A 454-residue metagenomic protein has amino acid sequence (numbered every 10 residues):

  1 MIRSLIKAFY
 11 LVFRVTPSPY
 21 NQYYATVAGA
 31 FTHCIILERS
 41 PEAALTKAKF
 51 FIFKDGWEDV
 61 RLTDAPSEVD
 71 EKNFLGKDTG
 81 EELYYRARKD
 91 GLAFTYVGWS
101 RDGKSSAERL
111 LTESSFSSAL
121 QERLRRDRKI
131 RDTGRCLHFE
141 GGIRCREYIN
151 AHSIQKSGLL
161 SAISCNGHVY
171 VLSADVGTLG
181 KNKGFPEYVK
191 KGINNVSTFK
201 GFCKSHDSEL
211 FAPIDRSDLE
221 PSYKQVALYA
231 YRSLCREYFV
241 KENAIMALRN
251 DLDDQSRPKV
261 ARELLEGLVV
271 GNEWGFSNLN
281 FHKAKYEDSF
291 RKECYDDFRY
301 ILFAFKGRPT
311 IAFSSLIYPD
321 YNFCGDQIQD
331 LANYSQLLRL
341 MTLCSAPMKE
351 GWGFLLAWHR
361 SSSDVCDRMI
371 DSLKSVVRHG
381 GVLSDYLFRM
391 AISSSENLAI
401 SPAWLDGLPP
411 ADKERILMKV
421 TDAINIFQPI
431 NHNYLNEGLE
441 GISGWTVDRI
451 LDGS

Functional and structural regions predicted by a protein language model:
I2-V15, S67-S106: A cross-kingdom feature marking charged/low-complexity
Y24-A28: Short, flexible turn/loop "capping" segments at secondary-structure junctions
A30-R39: A short, exposed loop/beta-hairpin motif centered on an aromatic-Gly-Thr core
S40-W57: Short, well-ordered alpha-helical segments
W57-P66: Conserved short beta-strand edge segments in small beta-sheet-based binding/regulatory domains
S106-I214: An N-terminal structural lobe/cap that precedes and organizes the functional/catalytic core across diverse proteins
G167-V270: Internal, well-ordered alpha/beta segment that forms a basic, Gly-enriched binding/recognition surface
N272-S454: Charge-dense, low-complexity intrinsically disordered regions
